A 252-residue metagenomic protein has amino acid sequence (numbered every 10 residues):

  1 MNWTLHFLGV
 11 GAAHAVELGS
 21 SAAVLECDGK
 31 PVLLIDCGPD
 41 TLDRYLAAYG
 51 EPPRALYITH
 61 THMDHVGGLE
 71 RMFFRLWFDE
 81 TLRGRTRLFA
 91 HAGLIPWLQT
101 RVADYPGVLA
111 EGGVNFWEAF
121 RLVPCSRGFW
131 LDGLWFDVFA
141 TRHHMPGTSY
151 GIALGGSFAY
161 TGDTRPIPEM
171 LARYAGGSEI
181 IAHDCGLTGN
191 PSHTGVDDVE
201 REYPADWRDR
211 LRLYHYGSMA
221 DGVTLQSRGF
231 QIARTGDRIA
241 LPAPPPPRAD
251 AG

Functional and structural regions predicted by a protein language model:
M1-A48, A119-R173, G236-G252: Core dinuclear metal-dependent hydrolase active-site scaffold
M1-W3, G84, G112-R121, D132-L134 (+2 more regions): A short helix-to-beta-strand connector/capping loop
G29-L33, G84-R87, S157-F158, R208-L211: Short active-site oxyanion
L34-G38, Y45, R54-D64, H91 (+3 more regions): Active-site neighborhood of phospho(di)ester-bond hydrolases with catalytic His/Asp-centered motifs
P39-F89, G177-E179: Active-site metal-binding motif and surrounding structural segment of the metallo-beta-lactamase
T81-R85, A92-L122: Active-site neighborhood of divalent metal-dependent phosphoester bond hydrolases
P166-A251: Cap/insert and terminal regions of metallo-dependent hydrolase folds
